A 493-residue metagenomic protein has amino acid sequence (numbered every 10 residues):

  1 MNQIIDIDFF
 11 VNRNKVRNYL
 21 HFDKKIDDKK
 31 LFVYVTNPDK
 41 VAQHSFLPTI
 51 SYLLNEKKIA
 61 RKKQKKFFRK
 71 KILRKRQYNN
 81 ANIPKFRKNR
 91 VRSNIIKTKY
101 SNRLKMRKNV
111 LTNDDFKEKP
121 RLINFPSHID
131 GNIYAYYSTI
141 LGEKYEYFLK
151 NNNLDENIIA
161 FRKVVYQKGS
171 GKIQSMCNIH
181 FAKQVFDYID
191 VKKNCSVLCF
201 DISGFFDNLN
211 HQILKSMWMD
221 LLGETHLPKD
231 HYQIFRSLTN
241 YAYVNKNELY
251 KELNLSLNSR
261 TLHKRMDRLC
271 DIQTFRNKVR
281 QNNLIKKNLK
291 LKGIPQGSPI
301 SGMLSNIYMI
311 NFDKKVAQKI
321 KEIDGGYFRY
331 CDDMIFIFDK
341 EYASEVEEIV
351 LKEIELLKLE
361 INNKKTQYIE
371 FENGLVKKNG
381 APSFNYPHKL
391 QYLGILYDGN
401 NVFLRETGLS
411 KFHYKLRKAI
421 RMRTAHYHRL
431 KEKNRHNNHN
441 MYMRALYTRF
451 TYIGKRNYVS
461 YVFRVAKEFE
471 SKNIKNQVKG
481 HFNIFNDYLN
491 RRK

Functional and structural regions predicted by a protein language model:
M1-L257, K286-N288, E468, Q477 (+1 more regions): Conserved two-metal-ion catalytic palm core of "right-hand" nucleic acid polymerases, unifying RNA-dependent RNA
S127, G131, A135-Y137, F275-P295 (+4 more regions): Right-hand nucleic-acid polymerase module
K150-E156, Y327-C331, K364-I369: Long, charged, glycine-rich C-terminal linkers/tails
I158-K163, I335-F338, Q367-K377: Beta-rich nucleic-acid/ligand-interaction surfaces
V191-C331, I335-E345, R429-E432, K455 (+1 more regions): Conserved polymerase palm-domain catalytic core
V346-I354: Short amphipathic alpha-helices in soluble, non-transmembrane regions that often serve as interface/regulatory elements
L356-N363: Flexible helix-coil linker/hinge segments at domain or subdomain boundaries
